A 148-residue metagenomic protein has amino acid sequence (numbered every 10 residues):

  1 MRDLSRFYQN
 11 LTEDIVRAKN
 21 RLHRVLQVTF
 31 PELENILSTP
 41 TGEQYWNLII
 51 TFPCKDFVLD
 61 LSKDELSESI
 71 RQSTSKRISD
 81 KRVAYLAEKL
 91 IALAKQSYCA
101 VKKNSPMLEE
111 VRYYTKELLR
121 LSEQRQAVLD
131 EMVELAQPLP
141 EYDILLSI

Functional and structural regions predicted by a protein language model:
M1-I148: A detector of single, family-specific signature residues that are central to catalytic or substrate-handling motifs
